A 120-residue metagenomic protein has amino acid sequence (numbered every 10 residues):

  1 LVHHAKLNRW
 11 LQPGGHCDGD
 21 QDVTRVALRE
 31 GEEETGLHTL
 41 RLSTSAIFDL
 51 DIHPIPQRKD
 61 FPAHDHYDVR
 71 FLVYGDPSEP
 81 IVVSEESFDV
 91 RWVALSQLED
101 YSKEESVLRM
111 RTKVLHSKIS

Functional and structural regions predicted by a protein language model:
L1-P13: N-terminal strand-loop-strand
D18-S106: Unchanged
K103-S120: Charged phosphate-binding loop/patch that engages nucleotide di/tri-phosphates or the phosphate backbone of nucleic
